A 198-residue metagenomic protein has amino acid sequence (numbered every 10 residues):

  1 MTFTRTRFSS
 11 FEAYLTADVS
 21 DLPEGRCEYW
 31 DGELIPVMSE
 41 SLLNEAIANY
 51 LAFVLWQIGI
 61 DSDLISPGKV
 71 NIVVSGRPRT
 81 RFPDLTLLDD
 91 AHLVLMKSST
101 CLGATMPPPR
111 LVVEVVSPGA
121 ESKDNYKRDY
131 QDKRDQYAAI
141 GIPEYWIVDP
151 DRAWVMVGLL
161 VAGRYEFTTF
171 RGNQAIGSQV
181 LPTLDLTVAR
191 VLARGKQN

Functional and structural regions predicted by a protein language model:
M1-N198: Gly/Pro/Ser/Thr-rich low-complexity, intrinsically disordered segments predominantly at protein N-termini
